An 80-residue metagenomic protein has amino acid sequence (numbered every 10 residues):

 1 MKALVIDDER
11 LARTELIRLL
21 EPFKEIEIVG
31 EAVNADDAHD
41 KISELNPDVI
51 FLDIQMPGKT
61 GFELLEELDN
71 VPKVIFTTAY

Functional and structural regions predicted by a protein language model:
M1-K2: Extreme N-terminal starter segment of soluble prokaryotic enzymes
D7, D53: Active-site residues of response regulator receiver
R10-G30: Two-component/phosphorelay signaling modules centered on CheY-like receiver
E31-D40, G61: Helix N-cap/capping motif at the beta->alpha junctions
L45-F51: Active-site beta3 strand of CheY-like receiver
M56: Receiver (REC) domain active-site loop signature in two-component systems and cognate sites in sensor histidine kinases
E66, V71-Y80: A short, hydrophobic beta-strand element within the central beta-sheet of small alpha/beta folds
